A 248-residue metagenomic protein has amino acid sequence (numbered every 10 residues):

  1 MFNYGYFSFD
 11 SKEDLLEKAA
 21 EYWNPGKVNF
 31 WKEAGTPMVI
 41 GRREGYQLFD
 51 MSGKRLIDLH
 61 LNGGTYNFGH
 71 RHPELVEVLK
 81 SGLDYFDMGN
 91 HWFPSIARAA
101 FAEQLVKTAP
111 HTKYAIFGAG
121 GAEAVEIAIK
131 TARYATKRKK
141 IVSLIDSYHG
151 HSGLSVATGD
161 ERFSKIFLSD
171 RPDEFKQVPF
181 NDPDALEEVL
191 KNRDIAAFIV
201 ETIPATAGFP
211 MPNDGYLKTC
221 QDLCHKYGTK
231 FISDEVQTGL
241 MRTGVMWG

Functional and structural regions predicted by a protein language model:
M1-E44: Active-site-adjacent loop/helix segments that line or gate small-molecule/cofactor pockets in enzymes
F2-G5, R55-R138, V142: Glycine-rich loop-to-alpha-helix module at the N-terminal edge of alpha/beta enzyme cores
P37-D58: Active-site and channel-lining beta-strand-loop segments that bind or position nucleotide-derived/phosphorylated
A102-A197: PLP-dependent aspartate aminotransferase-fold enzymes
L190, M241-G248: Active-site core segments that coordinate phosphate-bearing ligands/cofactors across diverse enzyme families
D194-F209: Short acidic, glycine-rich surface-loop motifs adjacent to enzyme active sites
P210-G244: Catalytic PLP-binding core of fold-type I/II PLP enzymes
